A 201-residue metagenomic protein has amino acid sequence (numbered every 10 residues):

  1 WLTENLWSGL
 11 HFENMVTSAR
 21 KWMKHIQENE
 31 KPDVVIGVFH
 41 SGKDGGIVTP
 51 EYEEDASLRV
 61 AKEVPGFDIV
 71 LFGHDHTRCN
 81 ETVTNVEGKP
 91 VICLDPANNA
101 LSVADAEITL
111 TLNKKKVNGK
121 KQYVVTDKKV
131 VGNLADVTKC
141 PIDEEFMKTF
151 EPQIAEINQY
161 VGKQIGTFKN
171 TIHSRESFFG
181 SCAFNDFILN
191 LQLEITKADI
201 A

Functional and structural regions predicted by a protein language model:
W1-V48, T84-A201: Acidic/His-rich catalytic or pseudo-catalytic neighborhoods that scaffold and/or coordinate enzyme active centers
N29, E63-V64: Alpha-helix termination/capping residues and helix-transition junctions
S41-G42, I69-R78: Histidine-centered catalytic micro-motifs
E51-L58: Charged helix-capping and loop-helix junction motifs
L58-R59, N190: Active-site phosphate/pyrophosphate- and oxyanion-stabilizing loops and adjacent acidic/basic residues in soluble
V60-A61, I69: Glycine-rich phosphate-binding loop of nucleotide-binding enzymes
E81: Gly/Ser/Thr-rich loop/hinge elements
